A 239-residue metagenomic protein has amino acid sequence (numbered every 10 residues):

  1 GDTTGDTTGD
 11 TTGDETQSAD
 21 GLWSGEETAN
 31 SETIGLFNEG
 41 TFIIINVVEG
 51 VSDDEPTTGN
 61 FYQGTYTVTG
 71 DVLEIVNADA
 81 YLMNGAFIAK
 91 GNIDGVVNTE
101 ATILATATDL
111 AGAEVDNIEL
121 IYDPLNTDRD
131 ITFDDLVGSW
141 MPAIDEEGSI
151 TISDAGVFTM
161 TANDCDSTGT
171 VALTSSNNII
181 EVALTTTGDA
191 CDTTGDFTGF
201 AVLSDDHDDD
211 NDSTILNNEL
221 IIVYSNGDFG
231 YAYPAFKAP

Functional and structural regions predicted by a protein language model:
G1-D14: Ser/Thr-rich, Pro/Gly/Ala-heavy low-complexity intrinsically disordered linkers and tails of secreted extracellular
D14-T33, I103-G148, E219, Y224 (+1 more regions): Tryptophan-anchored aromatic micro-motifs
L22-V72, P142-A190: N-terminal glycine/threonine-rich, aromatic-flanked beta-hairpin/loop signature
T57-F61, G85-D94, V115, D164-S167 (+1 more regions): Amphipathic hydrophobic-ligand
T57-L104: Short N-terminal edge-element motif at the start of the domain
G64-Y66, I93-V97, G169-S175, T198-D210 (+1 more regions): Extended lipid/amphipathic-ligand handling interfaces
E74-A89, I180-F200: An anionic, turn-rich surface loop/hairpin at beta-sheet edges that serves as a generic interaction/coordination patch
D192-P239: Hydrophilic extracytoplasmic domains
